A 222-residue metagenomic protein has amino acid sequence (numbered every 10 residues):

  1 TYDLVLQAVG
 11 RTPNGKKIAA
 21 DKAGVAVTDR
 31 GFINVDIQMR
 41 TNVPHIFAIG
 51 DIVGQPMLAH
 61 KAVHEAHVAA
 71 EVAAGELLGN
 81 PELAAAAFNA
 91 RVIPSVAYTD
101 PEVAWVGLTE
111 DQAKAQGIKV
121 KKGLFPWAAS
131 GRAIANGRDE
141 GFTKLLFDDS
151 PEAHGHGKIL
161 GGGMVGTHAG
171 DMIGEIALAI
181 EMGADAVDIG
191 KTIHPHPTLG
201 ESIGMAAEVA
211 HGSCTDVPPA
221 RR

Functional and structural regions predicted by a protein language model:
L4-E82, D171, E175-A177: FAD-site-proximal beta/loop scaffold in flavoenzymes
N14-A19, A85-R91, P126: Poly-acidic low-complexity segments
R40-T41, H45, N89-A90, N136-R138: Solvent-exposed alpha-helices and their adjacent loops that cap or buttress functional pockets in soluble metabolic
P56-H64, E71-Q112: Rossmann-like dinucleotide-binding cores of NAD(P)H-dependent redox enzymes
I93, Y98-R222: Flexible, glycine-rich terminal cap/loop adjacent to redox cofactors in electron-transfer oxidoreductases
